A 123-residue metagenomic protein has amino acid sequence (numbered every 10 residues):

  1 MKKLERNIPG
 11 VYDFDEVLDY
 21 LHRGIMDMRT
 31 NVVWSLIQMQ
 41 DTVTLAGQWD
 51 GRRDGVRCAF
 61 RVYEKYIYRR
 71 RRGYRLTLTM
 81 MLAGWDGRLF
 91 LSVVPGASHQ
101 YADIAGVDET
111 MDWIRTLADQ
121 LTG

Functional and structural regions predicted by a protein language model:
M1-V33: Terminal, regulation- and interaction-focused segments at domain boundaries
E5-N7, T44, A59, F90: Ser/Thr- (and often Asn-) enriched beta-sheet segments in non-cytosolic proteins
R23-D50, T122-G123: Short secondary-structure junctions
G47-G73: Amphipathic, interaction-prone secondary-structure segments
R70-A105: Beta-strand/loop substructures that line and gate deep hydrophobic ligand-binding cavities in soluble
S98-G123: A conserved amphipathic terminal alpha-helix motif
